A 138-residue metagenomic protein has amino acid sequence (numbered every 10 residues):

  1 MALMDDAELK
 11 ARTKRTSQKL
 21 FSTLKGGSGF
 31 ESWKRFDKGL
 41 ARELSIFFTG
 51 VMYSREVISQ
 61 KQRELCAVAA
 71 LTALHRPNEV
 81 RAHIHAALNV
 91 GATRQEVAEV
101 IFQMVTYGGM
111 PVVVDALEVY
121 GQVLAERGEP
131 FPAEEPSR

Functional and structural regions predicted by a protein language model:
M1-Q60, N89, V113-R138: Acidic, glycine/proline-rich low-complexity segments that act as flexible tails and inter-domain linkers
Q60, E64, R81: Glycine-rich phosphate-binding loop at the start of an alpha helix
R63-L71, I101: Short, structured motif recognition centered on aromatic/hydrophobic residues
A73-A98: Mid-chain, well-packed structural core segment of small domains
